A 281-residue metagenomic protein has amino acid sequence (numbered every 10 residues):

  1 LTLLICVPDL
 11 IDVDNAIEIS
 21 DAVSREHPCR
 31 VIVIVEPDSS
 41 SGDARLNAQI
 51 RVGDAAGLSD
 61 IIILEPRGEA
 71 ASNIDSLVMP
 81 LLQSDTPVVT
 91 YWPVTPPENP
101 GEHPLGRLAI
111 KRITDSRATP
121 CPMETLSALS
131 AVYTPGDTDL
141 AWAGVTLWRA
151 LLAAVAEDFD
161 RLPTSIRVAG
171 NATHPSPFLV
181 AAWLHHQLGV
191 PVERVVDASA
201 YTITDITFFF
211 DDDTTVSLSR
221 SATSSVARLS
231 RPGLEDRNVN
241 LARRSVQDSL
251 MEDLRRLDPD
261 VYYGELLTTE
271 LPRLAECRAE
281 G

Functional and structural regions predicted by a protein language model:
L1, A44-R45, D139-E157, R256-G281: Short N-terminal or domain-adjacent regulatory/targeting segments
L1-V89: An N-terminal, globular interaction/scaffold subdomain
I19-V23, V78-P80, P104-R107, A182-Q187: Short, solvent-exposed amphipathic alpha-helical segments in soluble enzyme and RNA/protein-processing domains
R30-S39, Y91-P93, S116-T119, P191-T202: A generic structural motif
L46-G53, G106-T119, T207-S221: Acidic, Ser/Thr-rich peripheral helices and adjacent loops at domain boundaries
D60, L64-A153: Internal, hydrophobic cores of structured domains that mediate oligomerization or house catalytic pockets within large
E124-T215: A contiguous, surface-oriented mixed alpha/beta subdomain in the mid-to-C-terminal portion of proteins that forms
L188, A200-T202, D211-G281: Long, compositionally biased intrinsically disordered terminal regions
